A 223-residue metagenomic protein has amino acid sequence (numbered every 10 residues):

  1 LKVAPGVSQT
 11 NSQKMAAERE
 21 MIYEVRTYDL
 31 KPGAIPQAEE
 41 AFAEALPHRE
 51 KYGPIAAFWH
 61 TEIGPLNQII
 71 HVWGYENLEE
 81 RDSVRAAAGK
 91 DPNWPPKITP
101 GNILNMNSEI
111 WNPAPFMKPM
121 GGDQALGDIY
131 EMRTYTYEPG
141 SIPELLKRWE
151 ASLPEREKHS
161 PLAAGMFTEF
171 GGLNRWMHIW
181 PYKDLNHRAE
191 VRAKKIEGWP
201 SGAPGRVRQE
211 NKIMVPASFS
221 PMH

Functional and structural regions predicted by a protein language model:
K2, N11-E20, I55-I70, P92-I129 (+4 more regions): Glycine-rich beta-strand-turn "strand-cap" elements at beta-sheet edges
I22-R26, I129-Y135: Short glycine-/aliphatic-rich beta-strand segments at the starts of folded cytosolic domains
Y23, L30-G33, F219: Short, extreme N-terminal leader segments that mark the start of a protein/domain
D29, V72-G74, T136, I179-P181: Short hydrophobic/aromatic beta-strand micro-patches that form the beta-sheet surface supporting nucleotide- or nucleic
A34-A57, E80, A87-N93, P139-A164 (+2 more regions): Short amphipathic alpha-helical segments
Q68, E76-E79, R85: Charge-rich, low-complexity segments
